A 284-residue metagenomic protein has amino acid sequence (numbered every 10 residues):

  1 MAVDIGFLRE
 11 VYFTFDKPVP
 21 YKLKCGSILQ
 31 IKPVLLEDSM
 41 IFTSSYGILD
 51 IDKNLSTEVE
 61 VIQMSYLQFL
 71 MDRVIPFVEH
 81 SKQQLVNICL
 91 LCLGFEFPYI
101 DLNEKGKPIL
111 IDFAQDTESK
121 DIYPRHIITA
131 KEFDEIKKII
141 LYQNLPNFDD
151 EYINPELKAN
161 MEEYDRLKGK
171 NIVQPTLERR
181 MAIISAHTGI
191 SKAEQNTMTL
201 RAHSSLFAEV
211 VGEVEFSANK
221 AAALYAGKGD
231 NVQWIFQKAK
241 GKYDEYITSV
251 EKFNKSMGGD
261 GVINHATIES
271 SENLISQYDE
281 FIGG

Functional and structural regions predicted by a protein language model:
M1-Q68, D72-R73, D134-A223, G284: An amphipathic, hydrophobic-aromatic interaction surface with interspersed Lys/Arg that forms lipid/phosphate-bearing
S27, K32-L35, I128-E132, T199-L200 (+4 more regions): General structural signal for secondary-structure boundaries
D52-Y99, N103: Extended, charge-biased low-complexity segments that typically form long amphipathic alpha-helices/coiled-coils
Q84-L177: Hydrophobic, aromatic-lined core segments that form the binding pocket/scaffold for planar heteroaromatic ligands
N160-E163, S249, Q277: Charge-rich, solvent-exposed alpha-helical interaction surfaces
E194-S270: Accessory, usually C-terminal, subdomains that scaffold auxiliary metal cofactors
A266-G284: Short acidic DE-rich linear segments
